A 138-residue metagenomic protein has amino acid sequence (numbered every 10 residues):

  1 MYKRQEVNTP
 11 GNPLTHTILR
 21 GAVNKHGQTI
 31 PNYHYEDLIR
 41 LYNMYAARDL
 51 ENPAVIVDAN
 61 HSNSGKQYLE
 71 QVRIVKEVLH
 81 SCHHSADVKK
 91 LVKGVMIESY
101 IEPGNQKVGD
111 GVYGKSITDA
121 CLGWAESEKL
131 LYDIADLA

Functional and structural regions predicted by a protein language model:
M1-Q5: Conserved small/polar residues in nucleotide/adenosyl-binding loops
E6, G11-G27: Positively charged, amphipathic and often flexible ligand-engagement surfaces
L14-I18, A54-I56, V92-M96: Structural preference for beta-strand elements that scaffold enzyme active sites
G21-V23, H61-N63, S99-I101: Active-site-proximal loop/turn and secondary-structure-junction residues that shape catalytic pockets, frequently
D37-A46, Q71-A86: A short, acidic, amphipathic alpha-helical segment used as a generic capping/interface helix at domain edges
V57, G123: Conserved, mostly hydrophobic/aromatic
N63-V75, N105-G111: Short glycine/threonine-rich loop-to-helix capping motif typified by GTGT followed within a few residues by an Asp-Pro
V78-Q106: Substrate-binding cleft of secreted/luminal carbohydrate-active enzymes
